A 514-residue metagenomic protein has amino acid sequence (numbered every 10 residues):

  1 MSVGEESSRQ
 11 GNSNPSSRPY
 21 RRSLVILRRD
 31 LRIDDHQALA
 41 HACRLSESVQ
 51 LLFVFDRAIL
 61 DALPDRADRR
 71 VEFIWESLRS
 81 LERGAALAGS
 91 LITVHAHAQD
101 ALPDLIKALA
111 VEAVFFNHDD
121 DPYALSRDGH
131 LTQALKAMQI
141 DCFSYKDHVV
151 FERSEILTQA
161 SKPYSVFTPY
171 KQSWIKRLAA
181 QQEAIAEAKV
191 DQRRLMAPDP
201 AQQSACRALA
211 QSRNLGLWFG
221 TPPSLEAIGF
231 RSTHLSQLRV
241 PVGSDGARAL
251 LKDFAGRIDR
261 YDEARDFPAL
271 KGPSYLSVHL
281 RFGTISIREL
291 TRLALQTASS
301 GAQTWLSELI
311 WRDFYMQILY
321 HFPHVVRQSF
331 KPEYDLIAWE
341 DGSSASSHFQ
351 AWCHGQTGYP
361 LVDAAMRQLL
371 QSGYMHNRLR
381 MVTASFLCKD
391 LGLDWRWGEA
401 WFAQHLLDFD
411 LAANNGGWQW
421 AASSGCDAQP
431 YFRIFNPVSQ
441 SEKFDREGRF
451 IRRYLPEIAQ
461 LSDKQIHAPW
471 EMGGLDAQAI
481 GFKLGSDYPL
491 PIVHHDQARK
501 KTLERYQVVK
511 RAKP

Functional and structural regions predicted by a protein language model:
S2-A188, G301, R367, A413 (+2 more regions): Trp/Phe/Arg-rich N-terminal binding region typifying the photolyase-homology
G11, L39-H41, L78-L81, H130 (+8 more regions): Intrinsically disordered, low-complexity boundary segments flanking structured domains
D65, F115, F349, S486-P489: Short coil/turn segments at secondary-structure junctions
A96-A110, A134-S144, K189-R213, G425-P430 (+1 more regions): Short secondary-structure transition/capping segments
A124, M138, F230-R231, D335: Long, low-complexity intrinsically disordered regions
K162-Y334, D445, R449-P514: Glycine/tryptophan-enriched, flexible segments
A269-D463: Active-site-proximal binding-pocket segments
